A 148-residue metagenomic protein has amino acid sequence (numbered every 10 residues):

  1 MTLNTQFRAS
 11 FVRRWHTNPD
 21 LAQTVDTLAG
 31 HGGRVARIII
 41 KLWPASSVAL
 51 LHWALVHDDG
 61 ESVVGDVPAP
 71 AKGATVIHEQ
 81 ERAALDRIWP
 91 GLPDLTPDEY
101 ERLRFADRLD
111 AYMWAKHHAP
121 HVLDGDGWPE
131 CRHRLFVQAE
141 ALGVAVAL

Functional and structural regions predicted by a protein language model:
M1-L148: Alpha-helical, largely C-terminal catalytic domains that coordinate divalent metal ions via clustered Asp/Glu/His
